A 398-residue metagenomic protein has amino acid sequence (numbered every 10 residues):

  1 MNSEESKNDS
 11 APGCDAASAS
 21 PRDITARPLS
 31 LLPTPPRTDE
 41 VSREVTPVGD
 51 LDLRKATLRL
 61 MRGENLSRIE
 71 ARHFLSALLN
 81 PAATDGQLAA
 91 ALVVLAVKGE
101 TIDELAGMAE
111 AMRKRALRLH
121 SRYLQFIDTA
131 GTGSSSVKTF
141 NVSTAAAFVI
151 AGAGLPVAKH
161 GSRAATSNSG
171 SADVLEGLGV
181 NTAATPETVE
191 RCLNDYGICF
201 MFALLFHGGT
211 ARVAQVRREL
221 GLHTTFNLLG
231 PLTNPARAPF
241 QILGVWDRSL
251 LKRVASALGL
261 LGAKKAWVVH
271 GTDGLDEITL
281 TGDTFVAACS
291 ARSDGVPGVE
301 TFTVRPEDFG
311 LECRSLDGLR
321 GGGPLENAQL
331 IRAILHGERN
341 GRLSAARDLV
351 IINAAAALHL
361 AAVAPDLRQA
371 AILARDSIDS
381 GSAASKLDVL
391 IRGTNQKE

Functional and structural regions predicted by a protein language model:
P28-L31, V45-L51, R59, L66 (+5 more regions): Glycine-rich anion-binding loops and their surrounding alpha/beta cores
G49-D52, L58-A106, R113-S121, L349 (+1 more regions): N-terminal glycine-rich anion-binding loops that anchor highly charged ligand groups
A77-N80, T129-K138, V157-S162, L335-A345: A short glycine/serine-rich beta->alpha loop
G99-G161: Active-site cofactor/substrate anionic-group-binding motifs, chiefly glycine- and Lys/Arg-rich phosphate-binding loops
G131-S136, G161-S167, F206, T272-D273 (+1 more regions): Acidic, glycine-rich active-site loops and adjacent beta-strand->loop/helix elements that engage anionic groups
S135-A147, H160, A165-S169, T210 (+2 more regions): Short glycine/serine/threonine-rich phosphate/pyrophosphate-binding segments that cradle anionic phosphate groups
A164-V180: Active-site-proximal loop->helix
